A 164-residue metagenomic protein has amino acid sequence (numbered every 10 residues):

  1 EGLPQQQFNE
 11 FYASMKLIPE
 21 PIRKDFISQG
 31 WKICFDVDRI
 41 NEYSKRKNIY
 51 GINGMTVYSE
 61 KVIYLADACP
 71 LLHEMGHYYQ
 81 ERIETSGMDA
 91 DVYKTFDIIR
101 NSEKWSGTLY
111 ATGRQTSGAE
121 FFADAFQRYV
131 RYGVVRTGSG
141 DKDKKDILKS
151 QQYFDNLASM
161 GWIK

Functional and structural regions predicted by a protein language model:
E1-K164: Active-site-flanking segments in enzyme catalytic domains
